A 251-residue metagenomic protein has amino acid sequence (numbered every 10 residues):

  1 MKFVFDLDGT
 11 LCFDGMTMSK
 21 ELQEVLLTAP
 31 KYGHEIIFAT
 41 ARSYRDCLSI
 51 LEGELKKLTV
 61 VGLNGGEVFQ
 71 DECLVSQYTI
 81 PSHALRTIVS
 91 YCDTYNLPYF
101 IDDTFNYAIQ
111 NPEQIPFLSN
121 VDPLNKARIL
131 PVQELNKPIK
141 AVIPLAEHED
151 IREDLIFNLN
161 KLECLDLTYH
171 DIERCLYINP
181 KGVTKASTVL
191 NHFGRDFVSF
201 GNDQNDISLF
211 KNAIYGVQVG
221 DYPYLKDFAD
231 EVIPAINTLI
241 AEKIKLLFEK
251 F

Functional and structural regions predicted by a protein language model:
M1, S19, C175-F251: Mg2+-dependent phosphoryl-transfer enzymes with acidic/Ser/Thr/Gly-rich catalytic loops
M1-M16, F38, V189, F210: Asp-based phosphoryl-transfer active-site loop
G9, R42, N202-D203: Active-site metal-binding loops of divalent metal-dependent hydrolases
M18-I115: Active-site phosphate-binding/coordination module
G33, K57, P138-I139, G194 (+2 more regions): Short, well-ordered alpha-helix to beta-strand connector turns
E54-K56, N64, L162-E163, N212-A213 (+1 more regions): Short, structured coil segments at secondary-structure junctions
K57-L63, Y78, S119-D122, G216-G220 (+1 more regions): Short hydrophobic/aromatic-enriched beta-strand-loop microsegments
L97, D102-L209: Conserved acidic, metal-coordinating active-site core of Asp-based, Mg2+-dependent phosphoryl-transfer enzymes
